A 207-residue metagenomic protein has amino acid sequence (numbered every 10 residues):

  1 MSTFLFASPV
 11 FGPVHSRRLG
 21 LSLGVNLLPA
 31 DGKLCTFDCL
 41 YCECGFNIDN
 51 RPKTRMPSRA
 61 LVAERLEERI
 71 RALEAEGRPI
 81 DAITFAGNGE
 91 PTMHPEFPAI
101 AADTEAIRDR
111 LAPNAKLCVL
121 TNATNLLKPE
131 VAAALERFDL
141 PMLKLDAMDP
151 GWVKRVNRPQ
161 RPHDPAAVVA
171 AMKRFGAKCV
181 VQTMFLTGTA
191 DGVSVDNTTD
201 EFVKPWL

Functional and structural regions predicted by a protein language model:
M1-R18, E64, R71-E74, D191-L207: Auxiliary Fe-S-binding modules of radical SAM enzymes
L19-L61: Canonical Radical SAM [4Fe-4S] cluster-binding loop centered on the CxxxCxxC motif and its immediate flanking residues
V25, E64-R71, I100-I107: Short, well-ordered amphipathic alpha-helices
F46-A82: Conserved alpha-helical substructure of the radical SAM core
I83-N88: Short glycine-rich or small-residue beta-strand-to-loop segments that form or flank ligand, phosphate, metal/Fe-S
M93-L207: Conserved AdoMet/S-adenosylmethionine-binding subsite of the radical SAM
